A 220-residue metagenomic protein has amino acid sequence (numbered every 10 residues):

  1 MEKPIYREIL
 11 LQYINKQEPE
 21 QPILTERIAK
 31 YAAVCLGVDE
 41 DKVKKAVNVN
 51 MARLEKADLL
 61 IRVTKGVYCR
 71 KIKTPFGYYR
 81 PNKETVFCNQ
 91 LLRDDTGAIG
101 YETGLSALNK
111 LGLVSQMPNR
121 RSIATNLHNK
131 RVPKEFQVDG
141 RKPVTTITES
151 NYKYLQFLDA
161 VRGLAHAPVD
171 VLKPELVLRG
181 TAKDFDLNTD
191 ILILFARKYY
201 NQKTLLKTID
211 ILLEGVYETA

Functional and structural regions predicted by a protein language model:
E2-L91: Short beta-edge/loop segments at beta->alpha junctions of small alpha/beta modules that act as binding/recognition
Q17, L91, D95, L111-V114 (+2 more regions): Generic structural signal for hydrophobic core residues of well-folded globular domains
L36, A57, L111-V114, F185: Residues at alpha-helix termini
K45-V49, I99-E102, S106, Y152: Short, well-structured alpha-helical interface segments that form or flank functional binding sites
V63-G66, D95-V132: Short gly/ser-rich loop at a beta-strand->alpha-helix junction or flexible surface loop bordering the NTP-binding
G77-Y78, R93-G97, I147: Short, surface-exposed loop/turn motifs that are enriched in glycine and acidic residues and include a nearby proline
P133-R141: A short, charged helix-loop
R141-A220: Hydrophobic alpha-helical interaction segments
